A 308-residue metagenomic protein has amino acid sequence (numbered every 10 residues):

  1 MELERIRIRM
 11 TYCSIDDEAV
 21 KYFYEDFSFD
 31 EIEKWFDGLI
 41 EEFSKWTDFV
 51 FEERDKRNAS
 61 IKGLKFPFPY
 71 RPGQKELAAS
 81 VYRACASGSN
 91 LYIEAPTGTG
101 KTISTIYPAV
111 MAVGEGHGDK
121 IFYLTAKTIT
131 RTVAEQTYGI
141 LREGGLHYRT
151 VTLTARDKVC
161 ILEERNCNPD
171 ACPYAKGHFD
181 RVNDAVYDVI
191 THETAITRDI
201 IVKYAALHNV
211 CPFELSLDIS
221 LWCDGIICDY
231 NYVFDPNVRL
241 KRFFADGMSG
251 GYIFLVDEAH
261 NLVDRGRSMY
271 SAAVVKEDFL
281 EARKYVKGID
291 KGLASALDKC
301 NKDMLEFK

Functional and structural regions predicted by a protein language model:
M1-I32: Nucleic-acid nuclease catalytic cores
F51-E94: Conserved pre-motif I regulatory segment
E52-A59, L64, H117-I226, N231-F234 (+4 more regions): A substrate-engagement module of RecA-like helicase motors
Y82-R83, T102-H117, T137-L141: Walker A/P-loop NTP-binding motif
A86-P108, K120: Walker A/P-loop
F243-G251: Short, conserved loop/helix-junction motifs that constitute active-site signature segments in enzyme catalytic cores
A259-H260, D264-K308: Conserved phosphoryl-transfer catalytic core
